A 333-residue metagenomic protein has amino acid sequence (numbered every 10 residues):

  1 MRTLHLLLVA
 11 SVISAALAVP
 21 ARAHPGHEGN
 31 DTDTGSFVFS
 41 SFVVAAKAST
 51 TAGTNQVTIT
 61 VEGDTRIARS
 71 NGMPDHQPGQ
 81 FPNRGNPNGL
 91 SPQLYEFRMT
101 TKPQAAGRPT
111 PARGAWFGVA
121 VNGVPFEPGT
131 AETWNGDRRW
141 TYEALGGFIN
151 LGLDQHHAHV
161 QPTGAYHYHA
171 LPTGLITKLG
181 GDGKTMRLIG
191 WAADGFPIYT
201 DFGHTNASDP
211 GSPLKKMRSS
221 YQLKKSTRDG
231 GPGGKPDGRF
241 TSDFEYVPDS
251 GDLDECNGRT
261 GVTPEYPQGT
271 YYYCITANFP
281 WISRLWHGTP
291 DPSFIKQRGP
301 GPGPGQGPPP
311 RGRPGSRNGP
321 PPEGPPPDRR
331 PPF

Functional and structural regions predicted by a protein language model:
M1-H5: Positively charged n-region of N-terminal signal peptides that target proteins for export
L7-A16: Bacterial N-terminal signal peptides
L17-A23: Sec/Tat signal peptide C-region and signal peptidase I cleavage site
H24-G147: Solvent-exposed N-terminal domain segments of exported/luminal and surface proteins
H24-H27, Q297-F333: Disordered, low-complexity segments in secreted/periplasmic proteins that are enriched in proline
R66-G114, A170-A207, I282-T289: A short, polar beta-strand/turn micro-motif
T110-M186, G190-A192: Extracellular-facing segments of soluble proteins and assemblies that are Gly/Ser/Thr-biased and enriched in aromatics
D194-F196, T200-R298: Extended, compositionally biased non-globular segments
